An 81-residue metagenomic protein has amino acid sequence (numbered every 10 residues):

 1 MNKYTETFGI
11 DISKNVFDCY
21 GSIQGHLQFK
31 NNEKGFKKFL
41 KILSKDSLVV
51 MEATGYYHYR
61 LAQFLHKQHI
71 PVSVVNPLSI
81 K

Functional and structural regions predicted by a protein language model:
M1-K81: Phosphate- and other anionic-substrate recognition elements at nucleic-acid/protein interfaces
